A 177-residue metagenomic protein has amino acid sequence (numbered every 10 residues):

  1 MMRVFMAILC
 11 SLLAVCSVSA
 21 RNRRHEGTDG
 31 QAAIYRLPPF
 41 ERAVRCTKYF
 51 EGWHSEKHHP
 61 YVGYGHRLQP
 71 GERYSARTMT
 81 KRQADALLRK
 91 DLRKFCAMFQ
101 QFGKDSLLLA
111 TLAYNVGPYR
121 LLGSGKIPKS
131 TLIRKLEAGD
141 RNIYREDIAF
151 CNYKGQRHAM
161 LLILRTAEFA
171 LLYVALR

Functional and structural regions predicted by a protein language model:
M1-V4: Positively charged n-region of N-terminal signal peptides that target proteins for export
I8-L9, S19-H54, H66, P70-R73 (+3 more regions): Long, amphipathic alpha-helical surface segments
S55-H59, M98-L108, E146: Surface-exposed patches in mature extracellular/periplasmic domains of secreted proteins
H59-V62, H66: Early exported N-terminus immediately downstream of N-terminal targeting peptides
S106-R120: Short N-proximal segments of mature Sec-exported proteins
